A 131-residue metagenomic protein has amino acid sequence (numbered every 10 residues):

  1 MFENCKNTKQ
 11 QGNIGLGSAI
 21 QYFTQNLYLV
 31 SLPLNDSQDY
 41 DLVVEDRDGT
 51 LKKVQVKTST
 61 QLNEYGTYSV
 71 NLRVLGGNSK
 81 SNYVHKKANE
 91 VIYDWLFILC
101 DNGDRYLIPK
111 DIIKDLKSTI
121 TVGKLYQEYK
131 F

Functional and structural regions predicted by a protein language model:
M1-Q38, V43-F131: Mixed-charge (Asp/Glu-Lys/Arg
